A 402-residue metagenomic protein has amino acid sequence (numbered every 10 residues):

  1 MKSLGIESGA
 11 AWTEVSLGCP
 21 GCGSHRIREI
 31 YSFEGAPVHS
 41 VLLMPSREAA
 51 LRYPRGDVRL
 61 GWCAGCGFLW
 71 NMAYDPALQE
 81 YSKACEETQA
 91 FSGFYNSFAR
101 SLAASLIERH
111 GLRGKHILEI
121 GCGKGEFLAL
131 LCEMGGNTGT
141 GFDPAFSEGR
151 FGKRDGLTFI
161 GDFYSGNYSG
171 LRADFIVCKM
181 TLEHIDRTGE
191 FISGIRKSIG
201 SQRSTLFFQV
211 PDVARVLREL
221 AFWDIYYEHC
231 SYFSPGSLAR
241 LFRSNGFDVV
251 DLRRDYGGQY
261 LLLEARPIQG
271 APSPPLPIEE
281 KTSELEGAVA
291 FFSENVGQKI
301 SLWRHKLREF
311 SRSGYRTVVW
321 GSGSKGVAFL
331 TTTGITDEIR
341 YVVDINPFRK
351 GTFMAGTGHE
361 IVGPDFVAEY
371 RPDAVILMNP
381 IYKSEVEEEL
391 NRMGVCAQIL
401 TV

Functional and structural regions predicted by a protein language model:
S3-F94, R253: N-terminal juxtadomain amphipathic helix that follows a signal peptide/anchor or precedes a small N-terminal auxiliary
V38-V41, F208-S231, P235-A239: Short, glycine-/aromatic-enriched active-site segment of Class I SAM-dependent methyltransferases
L51-F151, Y226, S231, P235 (+1 more regions): Extended interfacial segments that mediate partner engagement and assembly in macromolecular machines
S105-L106, L112, L130, E264 (+1 more regions): Hydrophobic, well-ordered beta-alpha structural blocks that scaffold small-molecule cofactor pockets
R154-G166: Conserved SAM-binding strand-loop segment of SAM-dependent methyltransferases
V177: A conserved beta-strand element that flanks and buttresses the S-adenosyl-L-methionine
G189-T205: A short glycine-rich, Lys/Arg-flanked "PGG" loop and its adjoining helix->strand segment in the class I
Q202-P211, T401: Conserved beta-strand signature within the Rossmann-like core of class I S-adenosyl-L-methionine
